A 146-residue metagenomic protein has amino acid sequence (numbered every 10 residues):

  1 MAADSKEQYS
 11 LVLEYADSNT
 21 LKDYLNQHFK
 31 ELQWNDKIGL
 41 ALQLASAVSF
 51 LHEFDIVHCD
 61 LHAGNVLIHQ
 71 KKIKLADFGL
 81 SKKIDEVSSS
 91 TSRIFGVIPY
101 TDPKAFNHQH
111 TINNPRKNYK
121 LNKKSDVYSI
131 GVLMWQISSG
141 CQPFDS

Functional and structural regions predicted by a protein language model:
M1-Y9: Short beta-strand micro-motifs within the conserved protein kinase catalytic domain, predominantly in the N-lobe
A16-N26: Structural motif in protein kinase domains
Q27-L42: Activation segment of protein kinase catalytic domains, centered on the conserved DFG
H52-I68: Catalytic-loop of the protein kinase fold
T91-Q109: Conserved activation segment of eukaryotic-like protein kinases, specifically the C-terminal portion of the activation
D126: Conserved catalytic-loop aspartate of Hanks-type protein kinases
